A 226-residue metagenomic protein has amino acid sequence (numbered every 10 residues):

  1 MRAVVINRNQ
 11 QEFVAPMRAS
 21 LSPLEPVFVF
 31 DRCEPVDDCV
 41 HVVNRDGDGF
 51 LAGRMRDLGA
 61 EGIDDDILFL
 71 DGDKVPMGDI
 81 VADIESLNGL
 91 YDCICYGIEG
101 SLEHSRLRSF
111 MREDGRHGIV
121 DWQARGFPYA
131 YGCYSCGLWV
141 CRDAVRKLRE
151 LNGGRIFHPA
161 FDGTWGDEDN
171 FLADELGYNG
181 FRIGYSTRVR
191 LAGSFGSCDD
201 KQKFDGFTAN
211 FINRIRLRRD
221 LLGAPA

Functional and structural regions predicted by a protein language model:
M1-R2, F171: Cell-envelope/extracellular polymer assembly enzymes that use nucleotide-activated donors
I6, E25-E34, H41-R45: Short beta-strand/loop segment that forms part of the nucleotide-sugar
N7-P23: Short, well-formed alpha-helical segments that are part of the catalytic scaffolds of diverse glycosyltransferases
D46-G62: Glycine-rich, basic loop-to-helix element that forms the pyrophosphate-binding segment of sugar-nucleotide handling
A52-D57, D73-K74, C133-G137, G163-D174: Conserved glycosyltransferase catalytic-site signature
D65-V75: Short beta-strand-to-loop acidic/aromatic patch adjacent to the donor-nucleotide binding site
M77, A82-F157: Conserved catalytic core of nucleotide-sugar-dependent glycosyltransferases
P159-A226: C-terminal catalytic/acceptor-binding lobe
